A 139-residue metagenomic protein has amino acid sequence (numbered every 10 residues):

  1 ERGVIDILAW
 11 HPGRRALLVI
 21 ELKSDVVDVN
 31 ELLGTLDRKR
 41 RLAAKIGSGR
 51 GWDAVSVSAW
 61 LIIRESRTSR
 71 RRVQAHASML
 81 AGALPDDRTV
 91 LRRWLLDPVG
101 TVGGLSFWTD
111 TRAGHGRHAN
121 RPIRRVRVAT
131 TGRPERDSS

Functional and structural regions predicted by a protein language model:
E1: A short acidic/basic microdomain associated with nuclease active sites
V4, S56, T101-V102: A generic structural signal for well-ordered coil/turn residues at beta-strand boundaries that shape enzyme active-site
I5-V29, G34-A43: Conserved catalytic cores of phosphodiester-cleaving nucleases, focusing on short active-site segments
G13, E65, T111: Short, flexible active-site-adjacent loop segments at beta-strand->alpha-helix junctions, enriched in small/polar
V19, A59-L61, F107: Structural beta-sheet core signal
V26, T68, G114: Flexible, glycine-rich phosphate/dinucleotide-binding loops and adjacent beta-alpha linkers at cofactor/substrate
A43-L80: Nucleic-acid nuclease catalytic cores
S78-S139: Amphipathic alpha-helical interface segments
